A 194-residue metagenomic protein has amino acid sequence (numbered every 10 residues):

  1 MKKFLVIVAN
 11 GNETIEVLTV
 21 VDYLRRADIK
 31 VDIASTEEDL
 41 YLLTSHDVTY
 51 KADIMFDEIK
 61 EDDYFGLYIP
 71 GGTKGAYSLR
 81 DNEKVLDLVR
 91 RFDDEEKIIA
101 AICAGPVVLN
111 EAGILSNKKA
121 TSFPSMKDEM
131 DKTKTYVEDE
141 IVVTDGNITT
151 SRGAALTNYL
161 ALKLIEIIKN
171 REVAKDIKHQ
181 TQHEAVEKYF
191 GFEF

Functional and structural regions predicted by a protein language model:
M1-K3: Short, Lys/Arg-enriched, disordered terminal segments
L5-V6, N12, Y23-S35, D53-M55 (+1 more regions): Active-site-adjacent pocket-lining segments in enzyme domains
N12-V17, Y41: Short N-terminal binding/cap micro-motifs at the start of the first secondary-structure element
L18, S35-E38: Short glycine/proline-centered loop/turn elements that form peptide/ligand docking sites
L40-H46: Membrane-interfacial amphipathic helices and adjacent loop/beta segments that form the lipid-substrate binding surface
H46-I54: Short gly/ser/thr-rich secondary-structure transition/capping motifs
